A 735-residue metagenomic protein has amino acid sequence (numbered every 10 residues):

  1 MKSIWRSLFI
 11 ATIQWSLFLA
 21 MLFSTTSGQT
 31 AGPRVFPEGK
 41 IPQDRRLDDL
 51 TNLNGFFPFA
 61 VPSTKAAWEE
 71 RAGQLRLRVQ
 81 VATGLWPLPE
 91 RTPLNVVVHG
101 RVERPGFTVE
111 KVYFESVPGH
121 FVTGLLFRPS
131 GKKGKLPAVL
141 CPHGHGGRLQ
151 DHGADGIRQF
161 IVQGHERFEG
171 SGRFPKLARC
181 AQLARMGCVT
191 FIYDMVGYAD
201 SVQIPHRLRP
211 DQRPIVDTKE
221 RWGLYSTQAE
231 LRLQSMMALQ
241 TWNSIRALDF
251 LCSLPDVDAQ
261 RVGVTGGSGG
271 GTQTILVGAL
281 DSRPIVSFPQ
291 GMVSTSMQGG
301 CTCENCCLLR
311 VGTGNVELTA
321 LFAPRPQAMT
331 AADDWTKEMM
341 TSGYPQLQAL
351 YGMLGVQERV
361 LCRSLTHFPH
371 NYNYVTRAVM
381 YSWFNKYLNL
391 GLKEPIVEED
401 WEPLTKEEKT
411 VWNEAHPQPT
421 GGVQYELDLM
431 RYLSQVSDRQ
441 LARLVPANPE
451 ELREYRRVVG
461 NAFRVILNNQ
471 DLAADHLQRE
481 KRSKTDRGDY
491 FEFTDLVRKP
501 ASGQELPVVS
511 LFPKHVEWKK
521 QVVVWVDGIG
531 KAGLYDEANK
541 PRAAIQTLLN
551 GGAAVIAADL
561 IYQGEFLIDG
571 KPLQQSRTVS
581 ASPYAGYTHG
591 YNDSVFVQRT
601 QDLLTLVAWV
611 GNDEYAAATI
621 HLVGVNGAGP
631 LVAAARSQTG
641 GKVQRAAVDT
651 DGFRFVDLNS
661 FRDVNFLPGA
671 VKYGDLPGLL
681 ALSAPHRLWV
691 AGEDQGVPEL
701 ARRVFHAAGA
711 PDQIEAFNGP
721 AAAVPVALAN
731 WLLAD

Functional and structural regions predicted by a protein language model:
M1-I10: N-terminal secretory signal peptides that target proteins for export/translocation
A11-S24: Bacterial N-terminal signal peptides
Q29-F121, G134, T330-V523, I529-K540 (+4 more regions): Alpha/beta-hydrolase-fold serine-hydrolase catalytic core, especially in secreted/extracellular enzymes
G134-K135, V139-I245, C252, V293-C303 (+2 more regions): Cap/lid segment of the alpha/beta-hydrolase catalytic domain
A138-C141, F191-I192, G263, V286-P289 (+6 more regions): Structural recognition of the beta-strand scaffold that forms the well-ordered cores of secreted hydrolase catalytic
R167-F174, R213-V216, L231-L239, V264-I275 (+7 more regions): Alpha-helix capping and helix-loop boundary segments enriched in small/acidic/polar residues
L239, R246-V311, L606-L679: Primarily recognizes the serine-hydrolase "nucleophile elbow" in alpha/beta-hydrolase and SGNH/GDSL folds
T265-I285, P289-Q290, S296-E304, L308 (+4 more regions): Catalytic-domain carbohydrate-binding cleft regions of carbohydrate-active enzymes
